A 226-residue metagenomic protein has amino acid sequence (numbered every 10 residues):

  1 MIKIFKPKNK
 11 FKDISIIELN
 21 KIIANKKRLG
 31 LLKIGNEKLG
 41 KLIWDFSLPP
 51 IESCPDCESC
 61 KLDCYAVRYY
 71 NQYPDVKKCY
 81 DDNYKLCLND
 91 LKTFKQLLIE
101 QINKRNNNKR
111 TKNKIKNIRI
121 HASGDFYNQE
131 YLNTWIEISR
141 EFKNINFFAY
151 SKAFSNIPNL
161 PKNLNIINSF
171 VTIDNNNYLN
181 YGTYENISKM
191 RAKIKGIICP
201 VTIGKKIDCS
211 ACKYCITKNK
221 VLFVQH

Functional and structural regions predicted by a protein language model:
M1-H226: Class I S-adenosyl-L-methionine
